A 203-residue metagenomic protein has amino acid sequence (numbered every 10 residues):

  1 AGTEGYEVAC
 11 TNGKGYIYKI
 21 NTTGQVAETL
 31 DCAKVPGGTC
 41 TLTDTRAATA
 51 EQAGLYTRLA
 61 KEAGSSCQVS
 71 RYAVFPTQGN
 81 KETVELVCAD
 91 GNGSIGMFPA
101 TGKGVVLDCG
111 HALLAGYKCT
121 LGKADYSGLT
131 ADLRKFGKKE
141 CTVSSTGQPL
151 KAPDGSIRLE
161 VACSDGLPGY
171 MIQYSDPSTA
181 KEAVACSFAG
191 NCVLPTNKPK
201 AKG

Functional and structural regions predicted by a protein language model:
A1-G203: Cysteine-centric segments in proteins
